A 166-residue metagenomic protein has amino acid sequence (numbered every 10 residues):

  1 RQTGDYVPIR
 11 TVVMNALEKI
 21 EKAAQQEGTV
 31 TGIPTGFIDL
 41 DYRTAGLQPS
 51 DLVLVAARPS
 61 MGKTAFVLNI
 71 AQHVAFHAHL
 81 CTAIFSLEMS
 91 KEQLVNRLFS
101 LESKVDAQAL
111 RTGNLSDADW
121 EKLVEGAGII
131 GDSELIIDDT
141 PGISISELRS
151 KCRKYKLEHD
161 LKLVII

Functional and structural regions predicted by a protein language model:
R1-P49, V105, D117-E121, E125-E134 (+2 more regions): Core recognition of P-loop NTPase motor domains used across DNA-transaction enzymes
Y42, H73, A78-D160: Cytosolic-facing regulatory segments adjacent to core modules
Q48-V53, L80: Pre-Walker A (Motif I) flank of P-loop NTPase domains
A57: The Walker A (P-loop) glycine that initiates the GxxxxGKT/S ATP-binding motif of P-loop NTPases
S60: Walker A (P-loop) phosphate-binding loop of P-loop NTPases
K63: Conserved lysine of the Walker
L161-I166: Helical hairpin unit composed of two closely spaced alpha helices linked by a short loop
